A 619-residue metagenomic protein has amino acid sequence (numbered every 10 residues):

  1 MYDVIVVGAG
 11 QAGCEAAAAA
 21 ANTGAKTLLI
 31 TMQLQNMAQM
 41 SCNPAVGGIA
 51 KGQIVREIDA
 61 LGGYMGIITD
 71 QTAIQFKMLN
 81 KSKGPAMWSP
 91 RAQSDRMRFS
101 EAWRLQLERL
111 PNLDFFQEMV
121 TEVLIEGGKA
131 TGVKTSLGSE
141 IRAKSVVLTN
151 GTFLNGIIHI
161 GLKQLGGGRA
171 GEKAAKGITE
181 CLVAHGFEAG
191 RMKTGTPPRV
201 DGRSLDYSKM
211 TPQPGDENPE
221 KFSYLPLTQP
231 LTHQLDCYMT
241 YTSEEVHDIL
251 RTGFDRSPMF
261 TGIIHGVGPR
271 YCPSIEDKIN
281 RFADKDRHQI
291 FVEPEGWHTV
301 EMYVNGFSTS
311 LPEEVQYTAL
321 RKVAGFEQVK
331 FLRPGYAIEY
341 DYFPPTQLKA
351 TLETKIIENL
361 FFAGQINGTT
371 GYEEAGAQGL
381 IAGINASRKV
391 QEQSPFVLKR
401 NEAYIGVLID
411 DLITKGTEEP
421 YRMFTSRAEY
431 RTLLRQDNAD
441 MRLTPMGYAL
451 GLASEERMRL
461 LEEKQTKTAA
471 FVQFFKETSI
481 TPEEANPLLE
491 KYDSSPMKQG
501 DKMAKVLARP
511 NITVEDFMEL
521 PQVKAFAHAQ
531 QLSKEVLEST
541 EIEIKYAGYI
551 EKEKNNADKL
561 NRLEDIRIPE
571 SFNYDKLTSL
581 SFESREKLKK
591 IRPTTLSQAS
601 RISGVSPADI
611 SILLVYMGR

Functional and structural regions predicted by a protein language model:
M1-A12: Beta1/beta-strand and adjacent pyrophosphate-binding region of the FAD-binding site in flavoprotein oxidoreductases
A18-E122, L137, T149-R169, K173 (+3 more regions): Conserved N-terminal/central alpha/beta ligand/cofactor-binding core
Q33-Q35, K51, T179-T318, G325 (+2 more regions): An anion/pyrophosphate-binding glycine-rich loop and adjacent beta-alpha core in soluble alpha-beta enzymes
S136-S145: Core beta-strand elements of the Rossmann-like FAD/NAD(P) dinucleotide-binding domain in flavoenzyme oxidoreductases
S145, N150-L154, L311, A324: Glycine-/small-residue-rich beta->alpha transition segments that form the dinucleotide
Y303-T369, V397-D410, S533-K587, R592: A glycine-rich dinucleotide-binding beta-alpha-beta segment and adjacent secondary-structure elements that constitute
A375-F396: Internal hydrophobic alpha-helix adjacent to the cofactor/substrate pocket in enzyme cavities
R427, L433, T444-S611, V615-R619: Extended, charge-enriched "interface" segments that sit outside catalytic cores
